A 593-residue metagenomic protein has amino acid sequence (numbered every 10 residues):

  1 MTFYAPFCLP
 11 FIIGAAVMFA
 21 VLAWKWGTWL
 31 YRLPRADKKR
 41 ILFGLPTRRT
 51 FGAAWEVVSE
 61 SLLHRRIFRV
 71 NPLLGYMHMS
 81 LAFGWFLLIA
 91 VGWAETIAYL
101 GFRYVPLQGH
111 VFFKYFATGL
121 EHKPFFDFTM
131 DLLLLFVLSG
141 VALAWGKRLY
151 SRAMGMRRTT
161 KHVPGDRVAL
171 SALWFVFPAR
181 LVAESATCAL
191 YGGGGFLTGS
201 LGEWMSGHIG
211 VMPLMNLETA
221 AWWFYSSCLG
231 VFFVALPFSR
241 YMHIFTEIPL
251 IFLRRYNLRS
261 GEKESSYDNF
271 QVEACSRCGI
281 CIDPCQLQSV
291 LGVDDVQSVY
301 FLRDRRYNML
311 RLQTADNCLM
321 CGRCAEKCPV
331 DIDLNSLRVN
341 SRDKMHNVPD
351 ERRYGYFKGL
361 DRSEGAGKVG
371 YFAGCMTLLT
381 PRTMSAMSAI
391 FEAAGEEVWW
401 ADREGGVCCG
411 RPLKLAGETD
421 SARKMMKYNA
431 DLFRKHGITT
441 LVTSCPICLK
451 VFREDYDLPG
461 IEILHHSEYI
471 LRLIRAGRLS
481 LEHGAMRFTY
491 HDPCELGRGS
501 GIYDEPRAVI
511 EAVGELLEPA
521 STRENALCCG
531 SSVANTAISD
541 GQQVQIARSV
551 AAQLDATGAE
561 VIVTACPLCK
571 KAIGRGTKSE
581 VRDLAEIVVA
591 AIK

Functional and structural regions predicted by a protein language model:
M1-S266, I282, M345: Membrane-embedded alpha-helical bundles of multi-pass integral membrane proteins
R69-G75, Q288, D316, R353-Y354: Short coil/turn segments at secondary-structure boundaries
F86, C188, F233, I248 (+4 more regions): Short, function-defining helix-loop hinge/capping sites that tune catalysis or transport
M205-M212, G261-K263, N269, E326-K327 (+1 more regions): Iron-sulfur cluster-binding electron-transfer modules in prokaryotic oxidoreductases
H243-T246, S276, I280-R306, L312-M345 (+3 more regions): Iron-sulfur cluster-binding cysteine motifs and their immediate structural context in ferredoxin-like electron-transfer
I244-Y267, V290-N308, S385, Y503-A512 (+1 more regions): Short, charged low-complexity linear segments at domain edges
N269-S276: Sequence context surrounding c-type heme c attachment/ligation sites in exported
V272, A315, R403: Aromatic-flanked redox-active Cys/Sec active sites in thiol-based oxidoreductases, especially the WC-centered
